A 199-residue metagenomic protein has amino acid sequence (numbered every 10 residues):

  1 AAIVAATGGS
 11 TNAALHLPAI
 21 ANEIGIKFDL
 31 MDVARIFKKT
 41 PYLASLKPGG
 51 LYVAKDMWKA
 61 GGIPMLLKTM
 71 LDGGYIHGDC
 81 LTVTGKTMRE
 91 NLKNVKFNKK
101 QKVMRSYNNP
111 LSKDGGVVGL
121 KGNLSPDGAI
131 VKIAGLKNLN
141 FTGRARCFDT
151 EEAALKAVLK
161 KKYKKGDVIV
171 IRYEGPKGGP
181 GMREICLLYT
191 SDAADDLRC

Functional and structural regions predicted by a protein language model:
A1-S191: Catalytic or ion-coupling anion/metal-binding cores of large enzyme and transporter domains
Y189-C199: Single conserved hydrophobic/aromatic residue that forms the stacking wall/gate of nucleotide- or nucleobase-binding
